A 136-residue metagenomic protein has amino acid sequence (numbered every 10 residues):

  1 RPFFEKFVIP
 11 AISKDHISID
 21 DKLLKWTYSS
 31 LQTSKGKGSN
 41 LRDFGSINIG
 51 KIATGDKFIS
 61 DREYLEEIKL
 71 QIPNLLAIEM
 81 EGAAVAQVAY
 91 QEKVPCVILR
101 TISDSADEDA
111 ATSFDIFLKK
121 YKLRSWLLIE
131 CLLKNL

Functional and structural regions predicted by a protein language model:
R1, N74-I78, L118-S125: Gly/Ser/Thr-rich active-site loops/lids in small-molecule metabolic enzymes that frequently grip phosphoryl groups
R1-I72: Mid-sequence, gly/pro-rich, charge-dense loop/helix-turn segments that line enzyme active sites
P2-P10, I19, M80-V85, L128-L133: Short C-terminal domain-edge/linker segments immediately following a structured domain
S30-F44, V88-V94, C131-N135: A structural motif corresponding to the C-terminal end of an alpha-helix and its immediate exit/capping segment
G55-A111: A C-terminal functional module that forms or caps the active site or interfaces directly with catalytic machinery
A106-L136: His/Asp/Glu-rich mid-to-C-terminal helical/loop segments that flank catalytic regions of hydrolases
